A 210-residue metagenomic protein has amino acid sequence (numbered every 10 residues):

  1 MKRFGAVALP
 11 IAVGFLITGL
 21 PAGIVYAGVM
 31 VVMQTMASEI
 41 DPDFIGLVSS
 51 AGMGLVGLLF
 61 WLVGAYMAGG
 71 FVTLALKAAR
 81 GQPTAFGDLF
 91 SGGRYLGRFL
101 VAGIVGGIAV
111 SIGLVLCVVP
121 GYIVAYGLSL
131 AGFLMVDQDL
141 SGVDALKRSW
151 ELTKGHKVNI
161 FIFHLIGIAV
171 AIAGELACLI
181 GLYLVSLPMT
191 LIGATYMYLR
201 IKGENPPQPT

Functional and structural regions predicted by a protein language model:
M1-P21, P83-G113, V124-E175, T210: Interfacial aromatic "cap" segments that immediately flank transmembrane helices in multipass membrane proteins
M1-R80, S91, R98, G103 (+2 more regions): Short, small/hydrophobic-residue-rich motifs at membrane-helix boundaries and re-entrant hairpins of integral membrane
A27, H164, M197-L199: Compositionally biased, intrinsically disordered low-complexity regions enriched in proline and serine
Q34-A37, L114-V115, P209: Glycine-rich loops and low-complexity Gly/Arg-rich segments that provide flexible linkers or classic glycine-based
D41, P206-P207: Intrinsically disordered, low-complexity serine/threonine-rich segments
G46-R80, G107-K147, A171-P206: Selective recognition of hydrophobic, aromatic-rich stretches within alpha-helical transmembrane segments of polytopic
